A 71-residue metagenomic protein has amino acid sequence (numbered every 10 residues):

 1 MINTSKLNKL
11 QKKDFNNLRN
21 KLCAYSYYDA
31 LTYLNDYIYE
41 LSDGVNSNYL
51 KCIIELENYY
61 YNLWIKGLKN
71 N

Functional and structural regions predicted by a protein language model:
I2-D29: N-terminal acidic leader/helix
R19-I65: Acidic, low-complexity, intrinsically disordered interaction modules
L68-N71: Short acidic DE-rich linear segments
